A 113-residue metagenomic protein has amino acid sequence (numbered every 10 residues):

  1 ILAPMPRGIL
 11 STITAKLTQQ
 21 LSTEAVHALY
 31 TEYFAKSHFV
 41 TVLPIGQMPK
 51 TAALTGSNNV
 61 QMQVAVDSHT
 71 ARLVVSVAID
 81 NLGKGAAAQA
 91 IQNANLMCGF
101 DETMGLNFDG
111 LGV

Functional and structural regions predicted by a protein language model:
I1-V75: C-terminal substrate-binding/catalytic lobe of Rossmann-fold NAD(P)-dependent oxidoreductases
Q61, V66-V113: NAD(P)-dependent Rossmann-like dehydrogenase/reductase catalytic/cofactor-binding core
